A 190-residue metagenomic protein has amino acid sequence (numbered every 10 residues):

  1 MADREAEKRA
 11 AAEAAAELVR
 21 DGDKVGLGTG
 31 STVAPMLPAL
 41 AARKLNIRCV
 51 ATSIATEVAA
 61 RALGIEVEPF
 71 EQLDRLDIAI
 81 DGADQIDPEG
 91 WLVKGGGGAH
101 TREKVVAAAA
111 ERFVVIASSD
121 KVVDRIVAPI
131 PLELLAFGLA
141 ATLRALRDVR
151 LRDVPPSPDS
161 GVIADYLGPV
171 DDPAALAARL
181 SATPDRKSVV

Functional and structural regions predicted by a protein language model:
A2-A10, A55-S188: Conserved phosphate- and dinucleotide-binding cores of soluble alpha/beta proteins, encompassing both enzyme active
A2-D21, T29-L73: Active-site catalytic microenvironments in core metabolic enzymes, especially phosphate/sugar-handling
